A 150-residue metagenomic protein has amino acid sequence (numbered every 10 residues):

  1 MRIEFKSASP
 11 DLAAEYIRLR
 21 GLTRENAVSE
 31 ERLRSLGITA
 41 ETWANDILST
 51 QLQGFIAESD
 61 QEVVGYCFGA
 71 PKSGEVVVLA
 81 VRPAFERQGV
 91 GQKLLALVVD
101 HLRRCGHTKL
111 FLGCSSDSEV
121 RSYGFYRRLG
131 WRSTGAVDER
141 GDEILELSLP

Functional and structural regions predicted by a protein language model:
M1-D11, P150: Conserved N-terminal entry element of GNAT/NAT acetyltransferase domains
P10-V78, R82, L95-L97, H101 (+1 more regions): Acetyl-CoA-dependent GNAT
E58-D60, L147-P150: Active-site beta-strand termini and strand-to-loop segments that position acidic
E86, L112-S122, D138-D142: Conserved beta-strand-loop-alpha-helix junction that forms the acyl-donor binding cleft
R87-D100, R127-R128: Conserved acetyl-CoA-binding loop-helix of GNAT-fold acetyltransferases
Q92, D117-G135: Conserved active-site alpha-helix within GNAT-family acetyltransferase domains
L102-S115: Conserved GNAT acetyl-CoA-binding A-motif
